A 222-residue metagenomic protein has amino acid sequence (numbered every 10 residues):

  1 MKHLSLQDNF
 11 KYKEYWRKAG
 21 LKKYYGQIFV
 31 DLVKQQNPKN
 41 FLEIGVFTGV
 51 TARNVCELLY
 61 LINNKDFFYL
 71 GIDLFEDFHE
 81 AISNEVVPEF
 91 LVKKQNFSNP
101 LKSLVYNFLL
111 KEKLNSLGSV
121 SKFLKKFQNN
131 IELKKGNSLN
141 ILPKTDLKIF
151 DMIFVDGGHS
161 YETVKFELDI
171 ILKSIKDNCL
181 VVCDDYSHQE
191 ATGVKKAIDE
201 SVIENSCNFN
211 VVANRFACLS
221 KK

Functional and structural regions predicted by a protein language model:
M1-K222: A short alpha-helical cap/connector motif
